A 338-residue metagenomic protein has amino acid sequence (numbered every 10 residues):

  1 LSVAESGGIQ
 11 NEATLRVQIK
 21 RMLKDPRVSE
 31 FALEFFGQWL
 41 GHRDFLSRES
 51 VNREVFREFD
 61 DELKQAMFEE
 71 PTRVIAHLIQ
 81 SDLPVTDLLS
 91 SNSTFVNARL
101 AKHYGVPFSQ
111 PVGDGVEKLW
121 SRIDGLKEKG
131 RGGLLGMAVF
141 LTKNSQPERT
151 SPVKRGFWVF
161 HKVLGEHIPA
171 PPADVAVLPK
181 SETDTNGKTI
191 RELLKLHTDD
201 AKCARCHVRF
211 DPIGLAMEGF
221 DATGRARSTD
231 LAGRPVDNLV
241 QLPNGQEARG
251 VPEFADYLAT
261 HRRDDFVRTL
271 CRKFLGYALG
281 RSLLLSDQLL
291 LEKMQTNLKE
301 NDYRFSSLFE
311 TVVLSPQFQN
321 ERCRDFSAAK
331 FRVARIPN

Functional and structural regions predicted by a protein language model:
L1-V267, C271-G276, Q288-E300, E310-N338: Active-site substrate-binding loop specific to GH73 endo-beta-N-acetylglucosaminidase modules in bacterial autolysins
A278-S282: Axial heme c-ligation environment in periplasmic c-type cytochrome domains
S307: Alpha-helical scaffolds flanking conserved acidic
